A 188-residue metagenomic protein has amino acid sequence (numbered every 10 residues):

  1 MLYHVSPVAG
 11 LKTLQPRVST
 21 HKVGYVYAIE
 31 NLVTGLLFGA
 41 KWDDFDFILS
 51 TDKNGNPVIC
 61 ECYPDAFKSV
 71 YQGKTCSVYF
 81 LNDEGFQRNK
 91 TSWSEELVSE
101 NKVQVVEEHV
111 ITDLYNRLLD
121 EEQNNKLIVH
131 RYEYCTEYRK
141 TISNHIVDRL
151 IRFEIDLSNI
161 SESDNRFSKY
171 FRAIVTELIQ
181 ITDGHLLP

Functional and structural regions predicted by a protein language model:
M1, V26-Y27, C76-Y79: A broad, low-specificity signal marking well-ordered, structured residues that form hydrophobic/aromatic
M1-V23, A40: ADP-ribose/NAD+-binding catalytic cleft of ART/PARP-like enzymes
H4-G10, E30, L81-F86: Short, flexible beta-strand-to-coil junctions
K12, L36-L37, Q87-N89: Short catalytic/ligand-binding loop motif for oxyanion handling, primarily in non-cytosolic enzymes, centered on
T20-D44: Extended catalytic/binding region for NAD+/ADP-ribose chemistry, centered on the ART fold
K22, K41-P188: Conserved NAD+-utilizing ADP-ribose enzyme module
